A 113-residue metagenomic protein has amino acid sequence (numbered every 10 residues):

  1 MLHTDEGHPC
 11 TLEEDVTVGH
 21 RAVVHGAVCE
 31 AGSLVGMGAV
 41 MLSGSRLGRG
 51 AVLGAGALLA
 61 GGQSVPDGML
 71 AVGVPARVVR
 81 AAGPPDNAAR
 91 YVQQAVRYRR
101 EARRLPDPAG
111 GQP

Functional and structural regions predicted by a protein language model:
H3-H8, H20-P113: Glycine-rich hexapeptide-repeat left-handed beta-helix
L12: Feature captures the catalytic cores and cofactor-binding loops of soluble hydro-lyases/lyases that act on carboxylate
T17: Short proline/glycine- and basic residue-enriched helix-capping loop/turn segments at helix->loop/beta transitions
